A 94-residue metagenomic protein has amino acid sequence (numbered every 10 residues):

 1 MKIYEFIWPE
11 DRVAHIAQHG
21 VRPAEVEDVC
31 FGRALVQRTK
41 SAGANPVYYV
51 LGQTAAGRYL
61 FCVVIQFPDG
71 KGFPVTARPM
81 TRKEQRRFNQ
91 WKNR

Functional and structural regions predicted by a protein language model:
M1-R94: Ribonuclease/tRNase effector modules and their secretory precursors
